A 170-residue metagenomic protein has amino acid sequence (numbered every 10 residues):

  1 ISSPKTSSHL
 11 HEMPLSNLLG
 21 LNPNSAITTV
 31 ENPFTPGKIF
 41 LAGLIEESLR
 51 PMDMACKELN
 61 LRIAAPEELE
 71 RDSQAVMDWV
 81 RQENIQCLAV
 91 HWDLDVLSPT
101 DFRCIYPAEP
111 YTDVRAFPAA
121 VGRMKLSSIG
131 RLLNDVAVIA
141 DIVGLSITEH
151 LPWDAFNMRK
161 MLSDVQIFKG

Functional and structural regions predicted by a protein language model:
I1-V30, F34-K38, A140: Active-site histidine-anchored catalytic micro-motif
L18-L21, A42-I45, W79, H91 (+1 more regions): Short hydrophobic alpha-helical module
L19, L41-E46, A65-E67, E149: Short, structured patches in soluble enzyme cores that scaffold and shape functional sites
E46-E47, S127: Residue-level recognition of alpha-helix initiation/capping sites
E47-M54: Short, glycine/polar-rich helix-capping loops at beta-to-alpha or helix-loop-helix junctions that flank or form
A55-G170: Catalytic cores of soluble, metal-dependent hydrolases
